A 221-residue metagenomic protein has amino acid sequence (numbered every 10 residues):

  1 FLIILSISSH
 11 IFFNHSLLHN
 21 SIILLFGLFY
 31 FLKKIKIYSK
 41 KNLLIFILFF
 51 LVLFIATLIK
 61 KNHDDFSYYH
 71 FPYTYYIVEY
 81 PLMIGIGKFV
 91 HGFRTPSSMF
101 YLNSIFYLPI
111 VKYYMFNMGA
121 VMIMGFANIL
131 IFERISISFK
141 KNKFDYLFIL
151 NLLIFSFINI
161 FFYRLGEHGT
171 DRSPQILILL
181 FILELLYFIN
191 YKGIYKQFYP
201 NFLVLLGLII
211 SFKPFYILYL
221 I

Functional and structural regions predicted by a protein language model:
F1-Y38: Membrane-embedded, hydrophobic transmembrane alpha-helices
L5-H10, F162, F198-P214, L218-I221: Membrane-interface alpha helices of multi-pass inner-membrane proteins
I11-F12, I59-K61, P109, F157 (+2 more regions): Transmembrane helix irregularities
L18, G119-I123, I160-Y187: Multi-pass, polyprenyl lipid-linked donor-dependent membrane glycosyltransferases
N42-D65, S156-N159: Transmembrane signal-anchor helices characteristic of membrane glycosylation enzymes that use polyprenol
L53-Y146, L165-E167: Active-site lumenal/periplasmic loops and adjacent helix-entry segments of GT-C-fold, multi-pass membrane
H70, R164-S173, S211, I217: Replace "multi-pass membrane enzymes" with "multi-pass membrane proteins
K141, I178-F198: Membrane-interface transmembrane helices that cradle and orient dolichyl/undecaprenyl
